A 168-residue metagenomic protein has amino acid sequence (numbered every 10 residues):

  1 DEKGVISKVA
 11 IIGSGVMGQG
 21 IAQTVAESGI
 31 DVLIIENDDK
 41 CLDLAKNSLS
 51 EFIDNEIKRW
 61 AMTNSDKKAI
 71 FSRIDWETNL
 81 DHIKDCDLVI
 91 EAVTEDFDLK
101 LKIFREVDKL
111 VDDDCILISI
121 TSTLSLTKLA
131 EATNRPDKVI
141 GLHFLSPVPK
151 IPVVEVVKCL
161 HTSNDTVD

Functional and structural regions predicted by a protein language model:
D1-N55, D75: NAD(P)+-binding Rossmann beta1-loop-alpha1 motif at the extreme N-terminus of oxidoreductases
S7, D87, D137: Conserved acidic residues
V25-E27, N47-S50, I103-E106, A130-R135 (+1 more regions): Short, glycine/charged-enriched secondary-structure capping and boundary segments
A26-E27, I83, P147-I151: Short, flexible turn/loop "capping" segments at secondary-structure junctions
G29, R73, D114, P136-K138: A generic structural signal for alpha->beta connector loops
V32, V89, L117-I118, V139: Hydrophobic/aromatic residues located in beta-strands of well-ordered beta-sheets within soluble catalytic
N37-L44, N55-L117, L124-K128: Rossmann-like NAD(P)-binding element
S119-D168: Rossmann-fold dinucleotide-binding core
